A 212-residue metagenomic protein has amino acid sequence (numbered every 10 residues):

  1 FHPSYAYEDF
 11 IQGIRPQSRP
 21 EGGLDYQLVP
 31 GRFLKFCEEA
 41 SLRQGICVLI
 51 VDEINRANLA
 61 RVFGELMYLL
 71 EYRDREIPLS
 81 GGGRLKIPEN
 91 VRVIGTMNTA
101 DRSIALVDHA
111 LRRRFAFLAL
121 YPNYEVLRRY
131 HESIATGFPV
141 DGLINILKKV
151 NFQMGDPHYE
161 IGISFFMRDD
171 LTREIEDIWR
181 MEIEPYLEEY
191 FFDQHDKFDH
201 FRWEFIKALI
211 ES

Functional and structural regions predicted by a protein language model:
F1-S212: C-terminal regulatory/interaction module of P-loop NTP-utilizing enzymes
